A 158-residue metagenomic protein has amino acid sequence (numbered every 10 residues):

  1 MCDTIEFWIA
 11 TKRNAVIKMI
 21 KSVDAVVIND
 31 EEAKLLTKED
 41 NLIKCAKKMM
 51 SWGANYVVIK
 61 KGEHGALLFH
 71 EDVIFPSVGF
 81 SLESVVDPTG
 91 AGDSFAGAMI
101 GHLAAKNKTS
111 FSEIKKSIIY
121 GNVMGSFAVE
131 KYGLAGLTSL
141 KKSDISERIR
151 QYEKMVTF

Functional and structural regions predicted by a protein language model:
M1-K48, G65: Conserved beta-alpha-beta core of the PfkB/ribokinase-like small-molecule kinase fold
L42-F158: Conserved phosphate-binding/catalytic region of the ribokinase-like
